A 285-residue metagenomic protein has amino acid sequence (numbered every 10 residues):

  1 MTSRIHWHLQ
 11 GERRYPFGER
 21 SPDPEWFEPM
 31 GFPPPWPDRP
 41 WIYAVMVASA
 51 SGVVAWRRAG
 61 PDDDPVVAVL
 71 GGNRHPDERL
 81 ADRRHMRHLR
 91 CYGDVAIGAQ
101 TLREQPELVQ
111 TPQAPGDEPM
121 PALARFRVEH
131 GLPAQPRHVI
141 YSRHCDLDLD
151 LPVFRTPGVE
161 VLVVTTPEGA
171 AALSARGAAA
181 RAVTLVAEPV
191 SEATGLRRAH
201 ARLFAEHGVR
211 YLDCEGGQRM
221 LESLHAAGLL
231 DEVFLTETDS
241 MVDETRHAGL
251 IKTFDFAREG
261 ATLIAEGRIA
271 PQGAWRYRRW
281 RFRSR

Functional and structural regions predicted by a protein language model:
M1-R285: Enzymes that bind and transform nitrogen-containing heteroaromatic metabolites
